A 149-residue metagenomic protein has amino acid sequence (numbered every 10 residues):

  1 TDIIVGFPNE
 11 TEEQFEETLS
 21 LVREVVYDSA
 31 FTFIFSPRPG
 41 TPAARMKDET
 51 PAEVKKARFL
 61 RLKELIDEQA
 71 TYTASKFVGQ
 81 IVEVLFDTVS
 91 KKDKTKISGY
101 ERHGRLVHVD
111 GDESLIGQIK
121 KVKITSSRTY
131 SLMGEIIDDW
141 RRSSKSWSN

Functional and structural regions predicted by a protein language model:
T1-T41, R61-Y72: Conserved C-terminal portion of the radical SAM core fold that forms the substrate/S-adenosylmethionine-binding
R45-N149: Terminal RNA-binding accessory module
